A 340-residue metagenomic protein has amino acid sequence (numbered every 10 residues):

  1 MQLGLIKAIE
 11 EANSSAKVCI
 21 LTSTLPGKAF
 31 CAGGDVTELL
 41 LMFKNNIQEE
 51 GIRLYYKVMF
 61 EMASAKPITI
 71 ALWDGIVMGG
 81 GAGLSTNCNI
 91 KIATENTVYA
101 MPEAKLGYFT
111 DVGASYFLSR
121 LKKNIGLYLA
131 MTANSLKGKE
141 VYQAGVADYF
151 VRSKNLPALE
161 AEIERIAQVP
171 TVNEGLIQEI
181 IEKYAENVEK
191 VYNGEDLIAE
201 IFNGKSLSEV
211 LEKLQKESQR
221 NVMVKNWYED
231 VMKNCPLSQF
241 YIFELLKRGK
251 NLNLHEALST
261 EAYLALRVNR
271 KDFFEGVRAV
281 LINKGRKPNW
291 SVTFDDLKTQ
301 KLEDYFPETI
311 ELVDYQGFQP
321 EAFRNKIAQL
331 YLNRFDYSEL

Functional and structural regions predicted by a protein language model:
Q2-K44, F60-L72, T94-T97: A structural preference for short, pocket-lining loop segments at secondary-structure junctions
L21, D35, L84-S85, E140-V141 (+2 more regions): Hydrophobic/aromatic residues within transmembrane alpha-helices of multi-pass small-molecule transporters
A32, A82-L84, A104-K105, V112-G113 (+1 more regions): Short acidic, glycine/serine/threonine-rich loops at helix termini
N46-K57: Active-site-proximal gating segment of KS-fold condensing enzymes and close homologs
M62-L106, Y128-G138, Y149: Glycine-rich beta-to-alpha active-site loop
G113-T171: Contiguous mid-protein beta-loop-alpha structural module that forms a pocket-lining wall or clamp of enzyme active
K154-L340: C-terminal alpha-helix plus adjacent terminal tail
